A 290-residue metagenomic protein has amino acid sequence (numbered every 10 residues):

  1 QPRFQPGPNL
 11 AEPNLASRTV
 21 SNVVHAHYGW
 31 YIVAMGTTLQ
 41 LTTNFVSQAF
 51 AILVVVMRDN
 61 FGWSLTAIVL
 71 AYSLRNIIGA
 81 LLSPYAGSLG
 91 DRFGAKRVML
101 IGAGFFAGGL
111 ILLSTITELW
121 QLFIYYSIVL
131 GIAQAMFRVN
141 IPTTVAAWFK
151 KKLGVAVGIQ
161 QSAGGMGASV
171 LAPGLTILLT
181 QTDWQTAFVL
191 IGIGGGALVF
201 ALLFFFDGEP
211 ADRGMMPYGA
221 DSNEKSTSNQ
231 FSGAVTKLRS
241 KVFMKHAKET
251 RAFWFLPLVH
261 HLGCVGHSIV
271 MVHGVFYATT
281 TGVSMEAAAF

Functional and structural regions predicted by a protein language model:
F4-L39, T43-N44, V242-A252: Cytosolic juxtamembrane N-terminal segment immediately preceding the first transmembrane helix of multi-pass
Y28-L65, L82-A86, A172, V270-V275: Extracytoplasmic
L41, G109, Q121-M136, H261: Hydrophobic core of transmembrane alpha-helices in multi-pass small-molecule transporters, especially MFS/SLC-type
F50-M57, K245-F290: Extracytoplasmic gate region of multi-pass secondary transporters
W63-L74, V283-F290: Loop-to-transmembrane helix entry
L81-W120: Conserved MFS/SLC helix-loop-helix module at the cytosolic interface between two early adjacent transmembrane helices
A135-F149: Intracellular juxtamembrane helix-capping segments at the cytosolic ends of symmetry-related transmembrane helices
Q160-R213: Helix-loop-helix hairpin linking two adjacent transmembrane segments in secondary transporters
